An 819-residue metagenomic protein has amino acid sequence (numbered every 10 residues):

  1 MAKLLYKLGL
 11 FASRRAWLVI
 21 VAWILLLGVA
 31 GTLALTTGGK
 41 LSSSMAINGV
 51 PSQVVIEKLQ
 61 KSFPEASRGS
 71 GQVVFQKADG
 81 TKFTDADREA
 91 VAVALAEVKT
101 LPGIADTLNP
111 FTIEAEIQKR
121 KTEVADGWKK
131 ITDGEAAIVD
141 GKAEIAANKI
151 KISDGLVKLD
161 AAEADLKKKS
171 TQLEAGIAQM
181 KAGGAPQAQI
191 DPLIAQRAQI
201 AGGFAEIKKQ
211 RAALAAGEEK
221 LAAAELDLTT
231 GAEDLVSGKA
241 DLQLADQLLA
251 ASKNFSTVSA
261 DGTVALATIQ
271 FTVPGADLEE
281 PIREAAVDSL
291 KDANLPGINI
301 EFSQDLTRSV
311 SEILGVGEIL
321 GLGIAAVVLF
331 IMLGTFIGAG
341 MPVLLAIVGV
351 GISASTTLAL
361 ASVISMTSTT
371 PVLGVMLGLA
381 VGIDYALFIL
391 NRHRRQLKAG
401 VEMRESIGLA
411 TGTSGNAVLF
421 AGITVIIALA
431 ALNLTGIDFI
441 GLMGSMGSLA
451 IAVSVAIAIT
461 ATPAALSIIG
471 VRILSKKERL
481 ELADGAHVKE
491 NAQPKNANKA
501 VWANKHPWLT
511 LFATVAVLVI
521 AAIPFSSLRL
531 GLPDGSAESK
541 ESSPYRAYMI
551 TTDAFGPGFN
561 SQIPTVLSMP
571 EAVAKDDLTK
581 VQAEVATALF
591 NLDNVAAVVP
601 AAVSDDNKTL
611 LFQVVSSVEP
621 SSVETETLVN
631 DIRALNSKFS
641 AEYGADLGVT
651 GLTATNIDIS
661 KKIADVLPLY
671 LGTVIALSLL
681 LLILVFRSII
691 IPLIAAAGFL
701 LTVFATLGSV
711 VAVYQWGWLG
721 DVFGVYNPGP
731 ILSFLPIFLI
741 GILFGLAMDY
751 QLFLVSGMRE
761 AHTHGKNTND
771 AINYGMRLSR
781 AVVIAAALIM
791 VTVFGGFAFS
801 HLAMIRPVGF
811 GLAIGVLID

Functional and structural regions predicted by a protein language model:
M1-G39, F271-L530, A641-A645, L652-D819: Membrane-embedded transmembrane helical bundles of large multi-pass transporters/channels
W17, I24-L25, T32-T37, L41 (+3 more regions): N-terminal cofactor/phosphate-binding cores enriched in small/glycine residues, especially glycine-rich loops such as
L35, G69-D79, I269-Q270: Acidic/histidine-rich, surface-exposed loop or edge segments in extracytoplasmic proteins
K40-S44, P533-G535: Short hinge/gating elements
S44-M45, M376: Disorder-to-helix initiation segments
G49-I56, Q60-S67, K82-N299, S527-W716: Structured non-transmembrane domains adjacent to transmembrane bundles in polytopic membrane proteins
